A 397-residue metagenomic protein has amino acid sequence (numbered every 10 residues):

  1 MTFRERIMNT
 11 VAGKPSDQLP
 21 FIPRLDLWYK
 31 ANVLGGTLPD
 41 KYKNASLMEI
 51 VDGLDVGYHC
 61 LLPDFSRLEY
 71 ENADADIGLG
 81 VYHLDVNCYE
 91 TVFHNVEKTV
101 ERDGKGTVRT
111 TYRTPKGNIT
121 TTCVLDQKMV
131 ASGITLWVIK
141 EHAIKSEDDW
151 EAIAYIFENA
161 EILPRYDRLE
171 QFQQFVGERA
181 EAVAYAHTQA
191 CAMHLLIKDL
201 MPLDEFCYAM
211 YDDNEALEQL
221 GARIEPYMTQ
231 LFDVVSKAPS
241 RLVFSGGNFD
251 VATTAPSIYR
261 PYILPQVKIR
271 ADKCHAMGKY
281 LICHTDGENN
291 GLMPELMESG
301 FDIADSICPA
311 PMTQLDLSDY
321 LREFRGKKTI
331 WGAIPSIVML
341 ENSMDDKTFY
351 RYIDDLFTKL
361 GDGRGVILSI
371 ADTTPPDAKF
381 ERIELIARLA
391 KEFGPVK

Functional and structural regions predicted by a protein language model:
M1-Y42, T122, I139-K397: Active-site loop segments of alpha/beta catalytic cores
R4, F21-P23, E49-V56, C60-L62 (+2 more regions): N-acyltransferase acceptor-side catalytic subdomain
R24-D26, P63-D64, R113-P115, T313: Acidic/polar N-terminal loop/beta-strand segments that form early-domain functional surfaces
N32-T91: Segments that shape or occlude catalytic/ligand-binding pockets
L38-P39, C60, V81-H83, R109 (+3 more regions): Polar low-complexity intrinsically disordered regions enriched in Ser/Thr and small residues
L47, G104-V108, R168: Generic hydrophobic, aliphatic-rich segments that mediate packing or membrane embedding
D76-I156: A contiguous, low-structure linker/loop signature
